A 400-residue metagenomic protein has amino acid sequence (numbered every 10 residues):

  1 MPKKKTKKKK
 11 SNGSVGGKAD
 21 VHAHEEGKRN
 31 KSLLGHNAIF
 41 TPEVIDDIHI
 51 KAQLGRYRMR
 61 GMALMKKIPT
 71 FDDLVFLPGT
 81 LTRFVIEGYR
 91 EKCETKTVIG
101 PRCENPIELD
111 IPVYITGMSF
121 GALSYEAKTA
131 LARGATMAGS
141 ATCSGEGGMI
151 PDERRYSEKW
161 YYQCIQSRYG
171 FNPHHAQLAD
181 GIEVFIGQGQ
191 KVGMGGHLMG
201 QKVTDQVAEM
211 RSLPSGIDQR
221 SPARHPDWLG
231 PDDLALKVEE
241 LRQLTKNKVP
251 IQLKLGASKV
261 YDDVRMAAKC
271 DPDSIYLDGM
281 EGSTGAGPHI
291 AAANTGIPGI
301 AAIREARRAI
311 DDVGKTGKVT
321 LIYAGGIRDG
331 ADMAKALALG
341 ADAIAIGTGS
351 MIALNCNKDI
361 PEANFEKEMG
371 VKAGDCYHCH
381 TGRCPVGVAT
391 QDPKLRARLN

Functional and structural regions predicted by a protein language model:
M1-V113, G117, A122-T136, S140-A141 (+4 more regions): Conserved, well-structured core domains of diverse proteins
N105-L109, V207-P214, D278: Flexible hinge/switch segments at interdomain interfaces of large molecular machines
V113-T116, S140-S144, E158-C164, D180-V184 (+4 more regions): Hydrophobic faces of well-ordered beta-strands that scaffold small-molecule active sites in alpha/beta enzyme cores
S119, G148-I150, Q166-R168, I186-Q190 (+4 more regions): Active-site-proximal loop/turn and secondary-structure-junction residues that shape catalytic pockets, frequently
A122, G189-V192, P214-S221, H225 (+1 more regions): Conserved radical SAM core fold
G170, V192-R220, R224, L229-A235 (+3 more regions): Hydrophobic, small-residue-rich alpha-helical packing segments that form membrane-like cores
L178, E183-F185, G189-L213, Y377-N400: Mobile "lid/hinge" segments at catalytic clefts and subdomain interfaces of large enzymes
H225-R396: Glycine-rich phosphate/ribose-binding loops and adjacent secondary-structure elements that form binding surfaces
